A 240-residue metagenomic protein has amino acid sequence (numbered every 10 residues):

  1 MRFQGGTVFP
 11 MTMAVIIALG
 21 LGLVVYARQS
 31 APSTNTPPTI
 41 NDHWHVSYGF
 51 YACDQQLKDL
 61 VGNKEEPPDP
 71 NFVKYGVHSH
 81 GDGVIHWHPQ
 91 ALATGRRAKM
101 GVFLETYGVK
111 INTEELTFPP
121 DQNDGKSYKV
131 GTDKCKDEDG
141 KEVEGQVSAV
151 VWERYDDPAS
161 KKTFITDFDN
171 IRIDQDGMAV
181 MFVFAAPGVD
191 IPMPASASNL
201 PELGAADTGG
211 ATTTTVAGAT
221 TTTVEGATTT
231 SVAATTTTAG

Functional and structural regions predicted by a protein language model:
M1-G240: Ubiquitin-like/PB1-type beta-grasp interaction modules and other compact soluble beta-rich domains
